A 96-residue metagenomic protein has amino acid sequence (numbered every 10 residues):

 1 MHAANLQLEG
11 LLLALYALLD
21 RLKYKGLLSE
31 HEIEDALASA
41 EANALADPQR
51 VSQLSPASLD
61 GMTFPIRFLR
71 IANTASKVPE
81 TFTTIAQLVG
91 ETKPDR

Functional and structural regions predicted by a protein language model:
M1-A38, N43, R70-T74, G90-K93: Long, leucine- and charge-enriched amphipathic alpha-helices that form heptad-repeat coiled-coil/leucine-zipper-like
L37-R96: Low-complexity intrinsically disordered segments
